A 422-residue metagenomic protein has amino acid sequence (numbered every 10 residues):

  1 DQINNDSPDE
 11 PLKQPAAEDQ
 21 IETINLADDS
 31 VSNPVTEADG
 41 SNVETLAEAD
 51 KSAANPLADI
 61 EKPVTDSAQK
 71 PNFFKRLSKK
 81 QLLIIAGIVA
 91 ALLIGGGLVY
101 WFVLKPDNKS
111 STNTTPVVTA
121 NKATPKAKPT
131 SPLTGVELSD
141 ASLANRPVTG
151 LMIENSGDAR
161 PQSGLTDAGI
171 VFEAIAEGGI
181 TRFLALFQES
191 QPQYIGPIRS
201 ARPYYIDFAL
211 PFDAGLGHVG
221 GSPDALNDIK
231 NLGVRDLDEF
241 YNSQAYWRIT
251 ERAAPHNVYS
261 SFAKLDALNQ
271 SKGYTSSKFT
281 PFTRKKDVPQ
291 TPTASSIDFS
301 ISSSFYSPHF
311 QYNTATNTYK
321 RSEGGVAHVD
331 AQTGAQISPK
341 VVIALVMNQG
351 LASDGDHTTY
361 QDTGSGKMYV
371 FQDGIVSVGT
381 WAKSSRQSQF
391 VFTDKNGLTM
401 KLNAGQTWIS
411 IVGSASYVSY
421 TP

Functional and structural regions predicted by a protein language model:
D1-K75: N-terminal targeting leaders characterized by basic, low-complexity, disordered sequences that direct proteins
P71, Q81-L82, V118-I170, E177-P422: A surface/extracellular/periplasmic glyco- and lipid-processing/surface-interacting theme
R76, K80, I94-T112: Hydrophobic single-pass membrane-insertion segments
K79-I88: Short, hydrophobic alpha-helical membrane anchors of single-pass surface/secreted proteins
I88-I94: Hydrophobic alpha-helical targeting segments used for export or membrane insertion
L104-K126: Ser/Thr/Pro/Gly-rich low-complexity linker/stalk segments immediately outside membranes or between
